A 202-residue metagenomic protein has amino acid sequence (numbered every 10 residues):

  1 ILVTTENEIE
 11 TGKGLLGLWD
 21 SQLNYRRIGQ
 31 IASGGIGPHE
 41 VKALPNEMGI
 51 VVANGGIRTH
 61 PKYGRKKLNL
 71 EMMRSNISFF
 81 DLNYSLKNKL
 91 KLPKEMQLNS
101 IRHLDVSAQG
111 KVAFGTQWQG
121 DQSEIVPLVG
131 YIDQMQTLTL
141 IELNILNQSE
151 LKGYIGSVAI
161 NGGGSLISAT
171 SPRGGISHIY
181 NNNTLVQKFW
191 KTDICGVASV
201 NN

Functional and structural regions predicted by a protein language model:
I1, G35-A43, Q97-L104, E150-A159 (+1 more regions): Repeated scaffold domains used in trafficking and secretory/extracellular systems, primarily beta-propellers
I1-P45, A53, R58-H60: Asp-box/WD-like beta-propeller blade repeats and closely related beta-sheet repeat scaffolds
L2, I50-V51, A113, L166-S168 (+1 more regions): Conserved beta-propeller blade signature
V3-K13, V52-M73, G115-V126: Short, conserved, GDST-rich strand-edge loop motifs in beta-rich repeat architectures
K13-L23, K67-Y84, V126-Q136: Beta-propeller blade signature
Q30-G34, K91-Q97, E142-K152, Q187-T192: Surface loop/turn motifs at the tips and blade-to-blade linkers of beta-strand repeat domains
N46-M48, Q109-K111, G163-S165: Short coil/turn segments that connect the beta-strands within blades of beta-propeller domains
N147-N182, K188-A198: Loop/turn-rich, solvent-exposed surfaces of beta-rich toroidal or solenoidal domains
